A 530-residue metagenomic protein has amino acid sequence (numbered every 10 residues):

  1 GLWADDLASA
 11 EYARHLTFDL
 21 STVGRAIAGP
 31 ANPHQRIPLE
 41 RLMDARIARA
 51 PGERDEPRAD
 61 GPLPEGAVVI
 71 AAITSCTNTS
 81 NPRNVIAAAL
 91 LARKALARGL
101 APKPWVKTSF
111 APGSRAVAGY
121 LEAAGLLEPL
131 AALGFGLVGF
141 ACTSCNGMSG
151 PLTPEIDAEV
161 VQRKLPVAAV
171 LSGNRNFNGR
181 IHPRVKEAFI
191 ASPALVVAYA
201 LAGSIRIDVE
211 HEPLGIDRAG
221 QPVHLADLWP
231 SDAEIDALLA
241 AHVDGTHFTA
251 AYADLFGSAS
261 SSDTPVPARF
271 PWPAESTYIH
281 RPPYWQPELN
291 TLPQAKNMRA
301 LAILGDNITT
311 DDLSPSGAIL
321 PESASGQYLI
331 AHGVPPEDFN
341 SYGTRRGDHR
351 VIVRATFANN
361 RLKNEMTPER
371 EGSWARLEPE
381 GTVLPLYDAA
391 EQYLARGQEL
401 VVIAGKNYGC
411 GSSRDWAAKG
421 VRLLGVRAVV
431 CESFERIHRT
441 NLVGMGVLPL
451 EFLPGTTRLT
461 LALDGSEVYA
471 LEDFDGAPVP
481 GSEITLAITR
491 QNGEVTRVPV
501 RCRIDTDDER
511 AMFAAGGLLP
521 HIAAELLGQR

Functional and structural regions predicted by a protein language model:
G1-R530: Fe-S-dependent hydro-lyases/dehydratases of central metabolism
